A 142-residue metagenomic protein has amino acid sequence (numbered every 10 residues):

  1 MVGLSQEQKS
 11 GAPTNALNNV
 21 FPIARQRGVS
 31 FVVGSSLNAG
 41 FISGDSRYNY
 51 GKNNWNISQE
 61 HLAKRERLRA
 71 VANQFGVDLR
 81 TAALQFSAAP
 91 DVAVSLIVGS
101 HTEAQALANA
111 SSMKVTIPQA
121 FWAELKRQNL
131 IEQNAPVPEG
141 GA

Functional and structural regions predicted by a protein language model:
M1-Q128, E132, V137-E139: Beta/alpha (TIM)-barrel catalytic core signal, keyed to glycine-rich beta->alpha loops juxtaposed to Asp/Glu that bind
